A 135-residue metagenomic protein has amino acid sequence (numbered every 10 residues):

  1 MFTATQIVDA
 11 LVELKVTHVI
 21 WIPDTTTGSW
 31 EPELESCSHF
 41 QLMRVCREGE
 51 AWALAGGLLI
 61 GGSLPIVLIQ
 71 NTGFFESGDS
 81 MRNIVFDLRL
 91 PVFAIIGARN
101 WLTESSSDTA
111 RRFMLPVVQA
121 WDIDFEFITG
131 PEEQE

Functional and structural regions predicted by a protein language model:
M1-E135: Thiamine diphosphate
